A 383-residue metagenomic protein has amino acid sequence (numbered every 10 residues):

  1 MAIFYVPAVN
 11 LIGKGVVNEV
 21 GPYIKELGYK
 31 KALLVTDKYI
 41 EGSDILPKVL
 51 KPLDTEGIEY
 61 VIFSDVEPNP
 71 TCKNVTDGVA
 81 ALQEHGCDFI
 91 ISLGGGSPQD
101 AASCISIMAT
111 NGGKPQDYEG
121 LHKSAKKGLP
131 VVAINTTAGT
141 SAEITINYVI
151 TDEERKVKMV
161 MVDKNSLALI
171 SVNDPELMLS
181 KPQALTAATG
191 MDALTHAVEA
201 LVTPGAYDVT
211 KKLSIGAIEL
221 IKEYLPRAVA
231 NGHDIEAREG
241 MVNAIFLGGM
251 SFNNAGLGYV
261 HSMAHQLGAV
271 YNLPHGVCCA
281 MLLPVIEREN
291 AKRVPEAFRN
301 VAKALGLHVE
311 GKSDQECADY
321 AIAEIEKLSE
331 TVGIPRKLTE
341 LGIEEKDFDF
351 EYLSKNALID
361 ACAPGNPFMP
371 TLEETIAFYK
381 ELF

Functional and structural regions predicted by a protein language model:
M1-F63: An N-terminal, well-structured beta->alpha segment
V17-V20, G42-I45, C72-K73, S97-S103 (+3 more regions): Short glycine/serine/threonine-rich phosphate/pyrophosphate-binding segments that cradle anionic phosphate groups
N18, T110-A206, A297-A304: A glycine/threonine-rich phosphate-anchoring loop and its flanking beta-alpha core in nucleotide/phosphate-binding
L33-L34, F89-I91, V132: Conserved beta-strand elements of the Class I
E41-Q116, R227-R238: N-terminal small/polar loop signature for handling phosphorylated ligands or for N-terminal nucleophile
A200-K327: Active-site segments that bind and position negatively charged phosphate/pyrophosphate groups
F298, H308-F383: C-terminal charged capping/lid subdomain of soluble metabolic enzymes
